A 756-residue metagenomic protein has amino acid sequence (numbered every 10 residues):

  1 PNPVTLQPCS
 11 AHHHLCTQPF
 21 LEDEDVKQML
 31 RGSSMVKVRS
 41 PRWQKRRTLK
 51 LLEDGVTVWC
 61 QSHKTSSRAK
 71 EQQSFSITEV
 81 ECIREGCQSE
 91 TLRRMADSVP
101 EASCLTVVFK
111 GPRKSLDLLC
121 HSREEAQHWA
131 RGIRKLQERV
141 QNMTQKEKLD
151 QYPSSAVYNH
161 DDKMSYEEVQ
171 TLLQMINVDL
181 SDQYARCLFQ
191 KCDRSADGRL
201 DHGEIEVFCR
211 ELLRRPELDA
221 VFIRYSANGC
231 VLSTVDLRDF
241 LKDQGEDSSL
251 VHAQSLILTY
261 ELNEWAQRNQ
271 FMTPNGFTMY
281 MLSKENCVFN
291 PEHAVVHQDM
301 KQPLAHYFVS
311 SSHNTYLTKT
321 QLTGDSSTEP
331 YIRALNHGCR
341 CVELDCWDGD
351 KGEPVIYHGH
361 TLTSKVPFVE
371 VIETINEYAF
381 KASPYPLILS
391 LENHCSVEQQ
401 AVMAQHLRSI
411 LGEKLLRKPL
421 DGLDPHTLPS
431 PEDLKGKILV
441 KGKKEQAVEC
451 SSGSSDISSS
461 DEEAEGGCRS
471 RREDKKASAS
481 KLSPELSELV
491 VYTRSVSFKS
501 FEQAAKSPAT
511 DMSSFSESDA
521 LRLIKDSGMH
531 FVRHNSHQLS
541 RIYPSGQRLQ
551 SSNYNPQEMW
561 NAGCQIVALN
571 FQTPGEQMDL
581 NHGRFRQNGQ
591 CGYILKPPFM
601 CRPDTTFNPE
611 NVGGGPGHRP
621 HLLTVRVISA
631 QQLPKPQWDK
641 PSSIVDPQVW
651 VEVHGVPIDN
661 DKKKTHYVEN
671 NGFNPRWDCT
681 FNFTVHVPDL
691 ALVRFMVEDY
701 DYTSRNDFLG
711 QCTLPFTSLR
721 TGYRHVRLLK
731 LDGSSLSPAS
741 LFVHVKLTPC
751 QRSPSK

Functional and structural regions predicted by a protein language model:
P1-D25, R94-C104, L256, E465-A477: Long, low-complexity intrinsically disordered regulatory regions
P1-T57, E81, Q298-K301, Y307 (+2 more regions): Disordered, polybasic Ser/Thr-rich segments at the N-terminal boundary of pleckstrin homology
Q18-G86, L118, W129, K640-V649 (+1 more regions): Polybasic phosphoinositide-binding surfaces of eukaryotic membrane-targeting domains
Q44-R47, E85-Q145: Canonical pleckstrin homology
K50, Q61-T65, Q73, Q88 (+23 more regions): Short coil/turn segments at secondary-structure boundaries
G111, V140-E168, L172-Y184, A196 (+3 more regions): Long, acidic (Asp/Glu-rich), low-complexity accessory segments flanking structured domains
L322, G614-S704, F708-F716: Eukaryotic modular interaction domains in large regulatory/scaffold proteins
V397, Q405-R417, M578, G583 (+4 more regions): C2-type phospholipid-binding modules
